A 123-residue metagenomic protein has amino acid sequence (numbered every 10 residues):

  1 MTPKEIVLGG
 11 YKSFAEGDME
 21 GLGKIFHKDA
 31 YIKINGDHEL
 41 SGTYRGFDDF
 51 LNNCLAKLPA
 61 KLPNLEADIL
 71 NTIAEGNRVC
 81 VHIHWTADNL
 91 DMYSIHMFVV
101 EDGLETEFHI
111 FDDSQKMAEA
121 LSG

Functional and structural regions predicted by a protein language model:
I6, D18-K33: Short, well-ordered alpha-helical segments enriched in acidic and aromatic residues
I25-F26, A74-R78, F98-E105: Short, solvent-exposed coil/turn segments at beta-strand boundaries
H27-T72: A solvent-exposed, acidic/Ser-Thr-rich amphipathic alpha-helical stretch
E66-A67, L90-H96: Short, surface-exposed coil-to-beta transition loops
V81-D88: Short beta-strand segments that buttress and anchor functional surface loops
I95-E119: Short beta-strand edge/turn micro-motifs at domain boundaries
